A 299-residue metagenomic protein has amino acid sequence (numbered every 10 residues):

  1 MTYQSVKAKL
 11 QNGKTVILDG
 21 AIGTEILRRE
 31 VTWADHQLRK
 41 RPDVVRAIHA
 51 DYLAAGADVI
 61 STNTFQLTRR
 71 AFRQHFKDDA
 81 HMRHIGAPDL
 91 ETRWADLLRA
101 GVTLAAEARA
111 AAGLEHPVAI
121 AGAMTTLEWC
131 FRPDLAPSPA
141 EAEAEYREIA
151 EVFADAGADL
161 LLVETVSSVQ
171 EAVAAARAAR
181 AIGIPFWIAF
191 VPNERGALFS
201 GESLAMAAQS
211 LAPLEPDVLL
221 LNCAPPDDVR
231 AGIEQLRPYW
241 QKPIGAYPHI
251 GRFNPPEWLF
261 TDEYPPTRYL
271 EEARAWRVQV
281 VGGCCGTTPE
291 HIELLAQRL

Functional and structural regions predicted by a protein language model:
M1-L299: Domain-level signal for soluble alpha/beta catalytic cores
